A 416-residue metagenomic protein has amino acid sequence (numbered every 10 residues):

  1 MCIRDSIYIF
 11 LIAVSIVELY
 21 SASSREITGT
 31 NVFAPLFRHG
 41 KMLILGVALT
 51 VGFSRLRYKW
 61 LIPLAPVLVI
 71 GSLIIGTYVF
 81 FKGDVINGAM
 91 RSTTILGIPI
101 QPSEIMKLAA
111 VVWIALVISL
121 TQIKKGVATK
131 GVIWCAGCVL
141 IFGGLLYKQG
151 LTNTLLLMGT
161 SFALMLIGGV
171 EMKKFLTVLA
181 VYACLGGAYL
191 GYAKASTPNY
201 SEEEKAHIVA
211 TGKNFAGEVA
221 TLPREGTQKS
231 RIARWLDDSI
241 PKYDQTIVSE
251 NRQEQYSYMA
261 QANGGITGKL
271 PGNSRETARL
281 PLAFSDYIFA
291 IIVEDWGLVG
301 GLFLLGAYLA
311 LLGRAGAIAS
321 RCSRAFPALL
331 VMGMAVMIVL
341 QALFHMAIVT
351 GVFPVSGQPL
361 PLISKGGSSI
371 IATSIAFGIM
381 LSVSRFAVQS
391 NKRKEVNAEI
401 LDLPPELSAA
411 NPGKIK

Functional and structural regions predicted by a protein language model:
R4, F10-L11, V17-Q149, M346-L360 (+3 more regions): Membrane-helix boundary/helix-loop-helix interface segments in multi-pass membrane proteins
K41-L49, D295-L312: Hydrophobic alpha-helical transmembrane segments
P66-V67, V132-G144, T152-A220: Hydrophobic alpha-helical segments of polytopic membrane proteins
T77, F162-A163, V339: Hydrophobic residues within the alpha-helical transmembrane core of Major Facilitator Superfamily
I86, L179-L298, F326: Hydrophobic, glycine- and aromatic-enriched re-entrant/interface helices and adjoining loop segments
E104, K130, W134, V178 (+1 more regions): Alpha-helical transmembrane segments of multi-pass membrane proteins, especially transporters and channels
I118, S161-K174, S274-G300, G357-I371: Interfacial segments of multi-pass membrane proteins
A315-G357, I363: Loop-to-helix entry and N-terminal half of a specific, functionally important transmembrane alpha helix in multi-pass
